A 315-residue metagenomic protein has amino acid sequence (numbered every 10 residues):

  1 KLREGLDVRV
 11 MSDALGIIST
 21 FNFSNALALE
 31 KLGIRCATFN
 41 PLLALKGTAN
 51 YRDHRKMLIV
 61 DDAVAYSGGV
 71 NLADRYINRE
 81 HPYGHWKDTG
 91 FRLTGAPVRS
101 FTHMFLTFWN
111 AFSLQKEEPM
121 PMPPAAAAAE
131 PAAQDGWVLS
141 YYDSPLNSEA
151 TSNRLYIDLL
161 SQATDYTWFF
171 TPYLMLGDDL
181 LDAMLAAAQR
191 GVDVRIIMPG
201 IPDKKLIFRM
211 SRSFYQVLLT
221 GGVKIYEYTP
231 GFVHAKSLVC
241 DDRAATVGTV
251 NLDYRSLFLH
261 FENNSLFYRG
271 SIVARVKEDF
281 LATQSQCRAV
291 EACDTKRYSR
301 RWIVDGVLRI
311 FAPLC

Functional and structural regions predicted by a protein language model:
K1-C315: Charged, low-complexity intrinsically disordered terminal segments
